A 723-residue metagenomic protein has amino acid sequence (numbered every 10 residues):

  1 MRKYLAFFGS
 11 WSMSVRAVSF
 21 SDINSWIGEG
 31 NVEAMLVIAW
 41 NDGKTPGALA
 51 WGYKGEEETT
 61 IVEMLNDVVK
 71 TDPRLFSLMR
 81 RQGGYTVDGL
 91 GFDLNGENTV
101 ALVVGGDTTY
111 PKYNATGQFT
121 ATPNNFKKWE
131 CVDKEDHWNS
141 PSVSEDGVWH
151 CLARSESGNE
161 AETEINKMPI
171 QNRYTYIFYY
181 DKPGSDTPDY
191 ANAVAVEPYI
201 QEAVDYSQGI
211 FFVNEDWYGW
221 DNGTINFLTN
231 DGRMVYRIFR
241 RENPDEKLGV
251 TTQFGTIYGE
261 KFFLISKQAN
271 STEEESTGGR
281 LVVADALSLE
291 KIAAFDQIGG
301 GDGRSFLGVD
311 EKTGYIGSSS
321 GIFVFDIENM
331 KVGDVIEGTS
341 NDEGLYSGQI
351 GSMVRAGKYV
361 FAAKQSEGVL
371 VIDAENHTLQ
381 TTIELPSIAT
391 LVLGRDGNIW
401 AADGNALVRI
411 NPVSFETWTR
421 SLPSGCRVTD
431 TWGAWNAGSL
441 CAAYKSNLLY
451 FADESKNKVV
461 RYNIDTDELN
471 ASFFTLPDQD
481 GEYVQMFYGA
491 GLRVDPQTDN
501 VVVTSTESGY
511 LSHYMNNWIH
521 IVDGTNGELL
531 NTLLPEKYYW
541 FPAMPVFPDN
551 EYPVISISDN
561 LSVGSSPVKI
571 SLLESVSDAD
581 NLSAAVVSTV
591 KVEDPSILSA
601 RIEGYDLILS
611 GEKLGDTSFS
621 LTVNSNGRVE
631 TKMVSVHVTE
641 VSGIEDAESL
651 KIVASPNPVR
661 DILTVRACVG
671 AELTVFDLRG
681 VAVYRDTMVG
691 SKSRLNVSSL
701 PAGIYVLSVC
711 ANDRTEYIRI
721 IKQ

Functional and structural regions predicted by a protein language model:
A17-A203: Ubiquitin-like/PB1-type beta-grasp interaction modules and other compact soluble beta-rich domains
Q201-A203, D549-S565, D580-T589, S635-S655: Residue-level detector of functionally pivotal "anchor" positions at catalytic/ligand-binding pockets or at interdomain
K247-F254, Q297-E311, E343-R355, P386-D396 (+3 more regions): Repeated scaffold domains used in trafficking and secretory/extracellular systems, primarily beta-propellers
Y510-Y552: Blade-level signature of beta-propeller repeat domains, shared across WD40, Kelch, NHL, RCC1 and BNR/Asp-box propellers
A579-D606: Surface-exposed or secretory-pathway low-complexity segments enriched in glycine-proline and Ser/Thr/acidic residues
G615-N626: A short beta-strand micro-motif common to beta-rich folds, especially ectodomain repeats
R628-E640, I718-I721: C-terminal edge beta-strand
E645-S655, V659-Q723: C-terminal outer-membrane/trafficking sorting elements
